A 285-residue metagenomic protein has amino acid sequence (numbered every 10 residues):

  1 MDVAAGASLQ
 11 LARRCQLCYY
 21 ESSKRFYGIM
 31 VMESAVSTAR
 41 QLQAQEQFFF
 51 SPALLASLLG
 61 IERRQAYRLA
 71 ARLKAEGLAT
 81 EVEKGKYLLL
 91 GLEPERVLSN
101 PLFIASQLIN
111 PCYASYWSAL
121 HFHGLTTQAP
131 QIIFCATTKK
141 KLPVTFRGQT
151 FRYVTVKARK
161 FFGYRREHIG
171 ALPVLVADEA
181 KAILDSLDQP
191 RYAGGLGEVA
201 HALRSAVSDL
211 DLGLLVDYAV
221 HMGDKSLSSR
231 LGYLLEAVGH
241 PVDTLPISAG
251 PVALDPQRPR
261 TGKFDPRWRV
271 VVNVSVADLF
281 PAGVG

Functional and structural regions predicted by a protein language model:
M1-V31: Short, intrinsically disordered or compositionally biased N-terminal tails of bacterial proteins
R25-P111, D211-L215, G223: Short beta-edge/loop segments at beta->alpha junctions of small alpha/beta modules that act as binding/recognition
Q43-Q45, T80, Q128, T137 (+5 more regions): A generic structural signal for short, non-catalytic loop/turn and secondary-structure boundary residues
P52, A71, A75-E76, E81-P94 (+3 more regions): Short gly/ser-rich loop at a beta-strand->alpha-helix junction or flexible surface loop bordering the NTP-binding
L55, A119, I183: A residue-level signal for conserved active-site and pocket-lining positions in enzyme catalytic cores
R165-G285: Hydrophobic alpha-helical interaction segments
